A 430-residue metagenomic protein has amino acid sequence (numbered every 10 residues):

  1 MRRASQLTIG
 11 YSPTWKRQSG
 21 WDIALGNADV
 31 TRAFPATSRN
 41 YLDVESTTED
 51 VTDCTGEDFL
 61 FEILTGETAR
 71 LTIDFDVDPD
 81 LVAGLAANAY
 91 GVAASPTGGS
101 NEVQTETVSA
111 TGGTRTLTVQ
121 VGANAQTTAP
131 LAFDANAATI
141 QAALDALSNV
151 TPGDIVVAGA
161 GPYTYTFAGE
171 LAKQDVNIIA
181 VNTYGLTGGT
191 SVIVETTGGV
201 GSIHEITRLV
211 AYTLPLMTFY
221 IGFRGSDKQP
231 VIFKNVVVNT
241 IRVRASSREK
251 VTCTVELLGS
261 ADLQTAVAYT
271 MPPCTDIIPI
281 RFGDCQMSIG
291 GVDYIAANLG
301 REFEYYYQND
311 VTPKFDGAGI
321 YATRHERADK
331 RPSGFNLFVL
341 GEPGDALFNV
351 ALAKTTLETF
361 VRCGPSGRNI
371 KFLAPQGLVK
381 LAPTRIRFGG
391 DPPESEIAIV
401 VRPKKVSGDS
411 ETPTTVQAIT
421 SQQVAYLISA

Functional and structural regions predicted by a protein language model:
M1-G99, G199-A430: Signature of extracytoplasmic/envelope-associated structural regions
A89-T213: Polar low-complexity, Ser/Thr/Gly/Ala/Asp/Asn-rich disordered segments used for subunit assembly and tip/surface
